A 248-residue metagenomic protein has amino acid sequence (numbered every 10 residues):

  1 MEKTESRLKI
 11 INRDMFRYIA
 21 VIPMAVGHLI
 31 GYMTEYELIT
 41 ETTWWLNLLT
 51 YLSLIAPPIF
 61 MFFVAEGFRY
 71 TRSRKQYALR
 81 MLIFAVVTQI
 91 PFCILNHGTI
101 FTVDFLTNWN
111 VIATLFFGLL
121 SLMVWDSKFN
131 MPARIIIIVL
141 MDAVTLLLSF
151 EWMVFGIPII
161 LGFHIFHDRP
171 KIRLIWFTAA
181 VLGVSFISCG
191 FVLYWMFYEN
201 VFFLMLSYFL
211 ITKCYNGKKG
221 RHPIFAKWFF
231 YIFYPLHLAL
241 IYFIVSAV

Functional and structural regions predicted by a protein language model:
M1-V248: Alpha-helical transmembrane segments and their immediate juxtamembrane cytosolic regions
